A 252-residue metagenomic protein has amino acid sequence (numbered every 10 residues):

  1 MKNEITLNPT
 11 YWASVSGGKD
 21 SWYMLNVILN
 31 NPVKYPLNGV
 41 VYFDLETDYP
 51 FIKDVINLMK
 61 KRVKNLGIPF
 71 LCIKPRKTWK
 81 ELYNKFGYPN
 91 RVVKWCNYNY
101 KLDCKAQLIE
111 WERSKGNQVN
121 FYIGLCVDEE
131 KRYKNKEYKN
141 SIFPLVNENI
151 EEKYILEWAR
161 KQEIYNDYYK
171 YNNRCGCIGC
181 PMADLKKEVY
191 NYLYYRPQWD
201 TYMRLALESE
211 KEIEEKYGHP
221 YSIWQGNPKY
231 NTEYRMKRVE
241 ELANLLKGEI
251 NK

Functional and structural regions predicted by a protein language model:
M1-K252: Nucleotide-activated chemistry modules centered on ATP-dependent adenylation/adenylyltransferase
